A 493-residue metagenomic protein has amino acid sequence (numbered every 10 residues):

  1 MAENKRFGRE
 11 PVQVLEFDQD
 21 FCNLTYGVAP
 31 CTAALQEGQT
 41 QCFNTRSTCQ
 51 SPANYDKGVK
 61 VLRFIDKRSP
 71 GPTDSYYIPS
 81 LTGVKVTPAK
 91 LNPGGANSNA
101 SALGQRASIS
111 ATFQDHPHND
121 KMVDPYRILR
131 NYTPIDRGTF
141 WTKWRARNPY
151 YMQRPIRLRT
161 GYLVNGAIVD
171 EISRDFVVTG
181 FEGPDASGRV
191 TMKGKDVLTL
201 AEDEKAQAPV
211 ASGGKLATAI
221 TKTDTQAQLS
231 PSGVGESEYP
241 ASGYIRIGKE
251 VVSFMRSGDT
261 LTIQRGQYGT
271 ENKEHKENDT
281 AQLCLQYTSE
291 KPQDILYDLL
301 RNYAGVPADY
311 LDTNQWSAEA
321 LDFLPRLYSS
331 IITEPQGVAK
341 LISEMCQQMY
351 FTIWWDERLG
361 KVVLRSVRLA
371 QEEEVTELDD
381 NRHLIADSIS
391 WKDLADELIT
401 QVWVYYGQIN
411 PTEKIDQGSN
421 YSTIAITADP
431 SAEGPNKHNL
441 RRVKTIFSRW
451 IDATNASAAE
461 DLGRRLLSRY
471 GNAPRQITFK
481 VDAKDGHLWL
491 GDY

Functional and structural regions predicted by a protein language model:
M1-R6, D18-D20, T25, L35 (+7 more regions): C-terminal extracytoplasmic interaction modules
E10-V12: N-terminal export/ancillary region detector
E171-G183, E250-D259: Short beta-strand-centered aromatic/proline hotspots
M192-D196, F254, I263-R265: SH3/SH3-like beta-barrel fold
S232, E250, D259, G266-Y268: Disulfide-stabilized cysteine-rich extracellular repeat microdomains
R246-G248: Short strand-coil-strand connectors
T270-N272: Glycine-rich phosphate-binding loops of NTPases
